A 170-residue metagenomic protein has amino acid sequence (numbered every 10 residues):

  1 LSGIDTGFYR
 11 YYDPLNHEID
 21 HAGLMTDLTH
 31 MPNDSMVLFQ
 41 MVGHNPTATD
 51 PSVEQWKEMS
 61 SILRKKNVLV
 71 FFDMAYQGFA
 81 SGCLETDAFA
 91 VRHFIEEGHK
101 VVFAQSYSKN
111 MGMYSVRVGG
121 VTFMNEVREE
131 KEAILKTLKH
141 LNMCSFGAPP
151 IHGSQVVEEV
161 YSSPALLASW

Functional and structural regions predicted by a protein language model:
L1-D5: Substrate-binding/gating loop at the entrance of the active-site cleft, primarily in PLP-dependent aminotransferase-like
D13-F79: Active-site phosphate-binding strand-loop segment of PLP-dependent enzymes
V53-E54, E85-D87, R117-G120: Short secondary-structure boundary/capping segments
W56, G78-D87, H140-G147: Alpha-helical subdomain
D87-G98: Short, electropositive alpha-helical surface patch
E96-W170: Conserved core segment of the aminotransferase class I/II
